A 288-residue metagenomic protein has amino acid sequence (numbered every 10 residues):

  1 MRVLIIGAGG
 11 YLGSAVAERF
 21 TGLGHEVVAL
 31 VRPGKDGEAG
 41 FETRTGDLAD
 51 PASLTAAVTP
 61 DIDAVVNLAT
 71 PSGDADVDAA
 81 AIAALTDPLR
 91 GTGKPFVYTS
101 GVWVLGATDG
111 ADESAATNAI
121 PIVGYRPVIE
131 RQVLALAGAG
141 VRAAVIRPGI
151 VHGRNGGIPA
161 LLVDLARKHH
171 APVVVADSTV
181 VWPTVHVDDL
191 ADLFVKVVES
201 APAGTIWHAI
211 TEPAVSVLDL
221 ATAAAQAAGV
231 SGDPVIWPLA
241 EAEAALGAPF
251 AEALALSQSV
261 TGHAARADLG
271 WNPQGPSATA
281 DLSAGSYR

Functional and structural regions predicted by a protein language model:
V3-L23: N-terminal Rossmann NAD(P)H-binding glycine-rich loop of SDR-like oxidoreductase domains
E42-I62: Conserved Rossmann-fold cofactor-binding substructure of NAD(P)-dependent oxidoreductases
A57-Y98: NAD(P)-cofactor binding segment of oxidoreductase domains
V102-V123, G138-A139: Active-site "gating" loop of Rossmann-like NAD(P)-dependent oxidoreductase/epimerase domains
R131-R154: Conserved beta-loop-beta element that borders a ligand/cofactor-binding pocket
G156-V163, V174-V198, T205: Substrate-positioning beta->alpha
L193-P249: Mid/C-terminal beta-alpha module of Rossmann-like enzyme folds, strongest in SDR-family dehydrogenases/epimerases
A251-R288: C-terminal amphipathic/interface module of NAD(P)-dependent oxidoreductases and related NAD-binding regulators
